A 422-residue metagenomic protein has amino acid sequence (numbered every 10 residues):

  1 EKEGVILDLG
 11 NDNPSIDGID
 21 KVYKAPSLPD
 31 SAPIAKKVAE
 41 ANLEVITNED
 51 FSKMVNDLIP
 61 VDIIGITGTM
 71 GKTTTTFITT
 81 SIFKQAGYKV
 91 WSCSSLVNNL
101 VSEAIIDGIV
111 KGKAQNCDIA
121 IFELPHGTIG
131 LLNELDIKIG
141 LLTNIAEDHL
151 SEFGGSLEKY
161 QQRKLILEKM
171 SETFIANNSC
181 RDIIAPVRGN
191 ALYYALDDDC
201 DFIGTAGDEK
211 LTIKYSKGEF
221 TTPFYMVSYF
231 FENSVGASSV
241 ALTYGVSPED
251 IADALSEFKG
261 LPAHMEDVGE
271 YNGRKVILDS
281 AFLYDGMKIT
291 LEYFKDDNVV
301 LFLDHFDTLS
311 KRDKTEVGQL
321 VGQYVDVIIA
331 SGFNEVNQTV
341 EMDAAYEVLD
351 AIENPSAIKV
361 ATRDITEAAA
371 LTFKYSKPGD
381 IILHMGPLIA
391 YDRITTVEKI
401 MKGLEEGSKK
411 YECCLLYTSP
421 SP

Functional and structural regions predicted by a protein language model:
E1-G65, A86, S256: Short, basic phosphate-binding NTP loop
E1-L7, V22, L43, L242-E249 (+3 more regions): ATP-dependent carboxylate-amine ligase
G4-D8, N42-E44, I137-K138, R188-D197: Active-site regions of enzymes building and remodeling cell-envelope glycoconjugates
V22, I66, T143, Y160 (+3 more regions): Residue-level signal for inorganic ion chemistry
A25, F153-Q161, G189-K288: Adenine nucleotide phosphate-binding catalytic loops in nucleotide-utilizing enzymes
K53-L96: Walker A (P-loop) phosphate-binding motif
C93-G108: Conserved substrate/cofactor phosphate-moiety recognition/catalytic segment in nucleotide-dependent phosphotransferases
G108-I184: Flexible active-site lid/hinge loop adjacent to a nucleotide/diphosphate and Mg2+-phosphate binding pocket
